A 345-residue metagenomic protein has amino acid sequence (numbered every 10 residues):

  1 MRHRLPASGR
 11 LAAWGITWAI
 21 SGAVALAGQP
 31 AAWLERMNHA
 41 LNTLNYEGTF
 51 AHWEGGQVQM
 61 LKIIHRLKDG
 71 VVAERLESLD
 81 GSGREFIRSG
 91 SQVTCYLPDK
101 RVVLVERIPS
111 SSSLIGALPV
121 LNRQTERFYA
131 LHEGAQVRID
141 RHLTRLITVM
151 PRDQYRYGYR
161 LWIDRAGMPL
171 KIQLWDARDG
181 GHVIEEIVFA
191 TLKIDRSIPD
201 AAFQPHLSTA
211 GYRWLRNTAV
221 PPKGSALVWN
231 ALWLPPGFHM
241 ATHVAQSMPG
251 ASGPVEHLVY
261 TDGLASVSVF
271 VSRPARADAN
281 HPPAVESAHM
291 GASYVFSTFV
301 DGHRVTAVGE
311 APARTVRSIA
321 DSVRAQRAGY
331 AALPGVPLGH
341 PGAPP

Functional and structural regions predicted by a protein language model:
R2, W18-V71, D80-G81, R101 (+4 more regions): N-terminal leader/targeting segments and the immediate start of mature chains
R2-G15: Bacterial N-terminal signal peptides that target proteins for export
T43-T49, G70-R75, R141-T148, M168-K171 (+2 more regions): Short, hydrophobic/aromatic-rich segments at coil-to-beta transitions
G55, A135-A210: Gly/Pro-enriched, hydrophobic low-complexity segments that function as extracytoplasmic propeptides/linkers
V58-K62, G81, Q154-Y159, K171 (+3 more regions): Short, surface-exposed coil-to-beta transition loops
M60, I64-G116, M168-K171, W175-R196 (+1 more regions): An acidic-aromatic
D195-K223, G329-P345: Short, gly/Ser/Thr-rich active-site loops of penicillin-recognizing serine hydrolases
G211-D301, A313-S318, G339-A343: Short, solvent-exposed recognition patches
